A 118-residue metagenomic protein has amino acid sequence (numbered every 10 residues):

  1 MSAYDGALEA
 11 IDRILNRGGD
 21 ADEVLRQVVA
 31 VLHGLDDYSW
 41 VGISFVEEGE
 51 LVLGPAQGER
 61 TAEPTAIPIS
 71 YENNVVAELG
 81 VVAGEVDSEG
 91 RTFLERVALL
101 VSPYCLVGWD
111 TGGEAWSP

Functional and structural regions predicted by a protein language model:
M1-R17, V107-D110, E114-A115: Signal-transmission linkers at sensory-effector interfaces
R13-Q27: Signal-transducing coiled-coil linker helices
Q27-H33, Y38-F45, E50: Short, hydrophobic-rich beta-strand element in sensory/regulatory alpha-beta domains
S44, I69-S70, V82: Core beta-strand residues in small-molecule sensory/regulatory alpha/beta domains
G49-Q57: Amphipathic coiled-coil signal-relay and dimerization helices
E63-E72, A77: A short, aliphatic-rich beta-strand micro-motif
E78-D87, V107: Short beta-strand-to-loop transition segments that serve as allosteric relay/switch motifs in sensory/regulatory domains
D87-L106, S117: Amphipathic alpha-helical "output/dimerization" segments
